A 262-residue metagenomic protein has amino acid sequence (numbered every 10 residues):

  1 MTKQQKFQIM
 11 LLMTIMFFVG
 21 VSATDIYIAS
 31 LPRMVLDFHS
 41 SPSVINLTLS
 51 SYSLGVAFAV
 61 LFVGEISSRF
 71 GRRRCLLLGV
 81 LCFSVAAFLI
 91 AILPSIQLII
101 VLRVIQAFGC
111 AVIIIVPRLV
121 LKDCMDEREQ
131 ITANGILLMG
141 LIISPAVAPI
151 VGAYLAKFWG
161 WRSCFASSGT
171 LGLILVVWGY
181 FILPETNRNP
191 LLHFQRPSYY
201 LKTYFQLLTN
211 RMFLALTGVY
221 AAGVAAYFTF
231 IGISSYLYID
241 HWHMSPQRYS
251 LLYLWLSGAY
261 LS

Functional and structural regions predicted by a protein language model:
M1-T2, T186-L216: Juxtamembrane intracellular "pre-TM" segments in multi-pass secondary transporters
Q8-P42, F230-S235: Extracytoplasmic
D25, S53-L61, P145-A146, S257-L261: Residue-level signature of mid-helix packing/kink "hotspots" within the transmembrane helices of 12-pass Major
D37-H39, G71, I92-L98, G109 (+2 more regions): Helix-breaking motifs and short loop linkers at transmembrane-helix boundaries and internal kinks in secondary membrane
F58-Q97: Conserved MFS/SLC helix-loop-helix module at the cytosolic interface between two early adjacent transmembrane helices
Q97-R103, A215-L216: Short hydrophobic/alpha-helical segments at membrane-entry points of transmembrane helices in Major Facilitator
L98, G135-F181: Helix-loop-helix hairpin linking two adjacent transmembrane segments in secondary transporters
L102-I143: Cytoplasmic helix-loop-helix junction between adjacent transmembrane helices in 12-TM secondary transporters
